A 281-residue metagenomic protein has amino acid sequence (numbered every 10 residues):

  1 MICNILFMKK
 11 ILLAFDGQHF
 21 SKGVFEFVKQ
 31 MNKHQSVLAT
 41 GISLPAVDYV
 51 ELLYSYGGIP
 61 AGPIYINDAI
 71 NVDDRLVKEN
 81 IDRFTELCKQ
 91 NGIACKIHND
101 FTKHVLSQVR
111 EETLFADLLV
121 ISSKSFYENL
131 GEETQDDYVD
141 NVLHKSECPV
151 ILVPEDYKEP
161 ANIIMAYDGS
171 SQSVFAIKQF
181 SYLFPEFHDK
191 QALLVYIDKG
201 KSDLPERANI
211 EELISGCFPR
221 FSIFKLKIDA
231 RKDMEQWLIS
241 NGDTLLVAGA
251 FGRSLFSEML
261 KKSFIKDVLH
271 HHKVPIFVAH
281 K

Functional and structural regions predicted by a protein language model:
I2-F7, A46, D82-L119, C217-L246 (+2 more regions): Structural beta-alpha unit
I2-I64, K145, K158-L226, D243: Small/aliphatic-rich secondary-structure junction motif
L13, I121-S122, M165, A248: Redox-cofactor binding/interface segments in oxidoreductases and associated redox assembly factors
S43, S123-K124, G249-F251, H280-K281: Short secondary-structure boundary segments
P63-K78: A short acidic, glycine-rich active-site loop that binds or catalyzes chemistry on phosphate/adenosine moieties
C95-L152: Hydrophobic alpha-helical segments and helix pairs
L152-K158: Flexible loop/hinge segments that line or gate small-molecule binding clefts
K273-K281: Short, flexible loop segments at boundaries between secondary-structure elements
